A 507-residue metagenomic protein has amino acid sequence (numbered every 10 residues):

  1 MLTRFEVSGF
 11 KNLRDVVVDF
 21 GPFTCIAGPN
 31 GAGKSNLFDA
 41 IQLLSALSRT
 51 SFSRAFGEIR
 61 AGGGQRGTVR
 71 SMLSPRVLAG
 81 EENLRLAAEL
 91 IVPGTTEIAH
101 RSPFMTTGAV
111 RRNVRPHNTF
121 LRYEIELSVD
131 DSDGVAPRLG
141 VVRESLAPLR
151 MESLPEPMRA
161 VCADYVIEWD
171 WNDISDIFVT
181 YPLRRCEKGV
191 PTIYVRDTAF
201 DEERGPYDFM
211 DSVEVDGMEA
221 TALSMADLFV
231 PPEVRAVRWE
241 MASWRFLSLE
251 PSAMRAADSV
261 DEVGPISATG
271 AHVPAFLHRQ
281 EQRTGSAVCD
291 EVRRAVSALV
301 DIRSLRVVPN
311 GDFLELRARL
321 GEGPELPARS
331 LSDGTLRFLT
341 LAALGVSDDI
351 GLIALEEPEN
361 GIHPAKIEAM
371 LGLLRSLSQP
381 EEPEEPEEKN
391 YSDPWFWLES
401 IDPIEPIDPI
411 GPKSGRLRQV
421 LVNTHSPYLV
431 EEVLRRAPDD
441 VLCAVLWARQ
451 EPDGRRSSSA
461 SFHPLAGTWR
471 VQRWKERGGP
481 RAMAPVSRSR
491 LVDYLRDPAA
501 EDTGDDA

Functional and structural regions predicted by a protein language model:
M1-R14: N-terminal pre-Walker A segment at the start of P-loop NTPase domains
V17-D19: ABC ATPase nucleotide-binding domain
P22-G63, H272, D333, R337-G345 (+4 more regions): Phosphate-binding glycine-rich loops of NTP-binding sites
T24, L90-T96, L127-D131, P148-R150 (+1 more regions): Beta-strand elements of well-folded, non-transmembrane domains
P29, A268, C289, R293-S297 (+2 more regions): Conserved ABC ATPase signature
D39-F120, D130-S132, R138: Conserved P-loop NTP-binding catalytic core
R76-G80, A369-A507: C-terminal lobe/lid and adjacent interdomain/linker elements of RecA-like ASCE P-loop ATPase modules
R101-R283, D290: Electropositive, glycine-dotted interaction segments that contact anionic polymers or phosphate-rich ligands
